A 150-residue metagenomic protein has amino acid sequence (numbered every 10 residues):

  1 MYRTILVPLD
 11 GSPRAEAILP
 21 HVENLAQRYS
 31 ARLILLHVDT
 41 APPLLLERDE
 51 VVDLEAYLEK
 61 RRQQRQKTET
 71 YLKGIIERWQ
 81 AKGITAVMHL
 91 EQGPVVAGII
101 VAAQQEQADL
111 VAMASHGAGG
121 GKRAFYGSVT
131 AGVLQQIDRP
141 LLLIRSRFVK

Functional and structural regions predicted by a protein language model:
M1-L54, V87, V149: Small/aliphatic-rich secondary-structure junction motif
L6-V7, L25, L33-L35, Y71 (+4 more regions): Short, structured motif recognition centered on aromatic/hydrophobic residues
E50-L54, Q105-E106, V129-T130: Short, hinge-like loop/turn segments at secondary-structure boundaries
L54-T70: A short acidic, glycine-rich active-site loop that binds or catalyzes chemistry on phosphate/adenosine moieties
G74-V111, F148-K150: Structural beta-alpha unit
L110-Q135, K150: Glycine-rich, Arg-bearing micro-motifs that act as flexible, cationic patches
